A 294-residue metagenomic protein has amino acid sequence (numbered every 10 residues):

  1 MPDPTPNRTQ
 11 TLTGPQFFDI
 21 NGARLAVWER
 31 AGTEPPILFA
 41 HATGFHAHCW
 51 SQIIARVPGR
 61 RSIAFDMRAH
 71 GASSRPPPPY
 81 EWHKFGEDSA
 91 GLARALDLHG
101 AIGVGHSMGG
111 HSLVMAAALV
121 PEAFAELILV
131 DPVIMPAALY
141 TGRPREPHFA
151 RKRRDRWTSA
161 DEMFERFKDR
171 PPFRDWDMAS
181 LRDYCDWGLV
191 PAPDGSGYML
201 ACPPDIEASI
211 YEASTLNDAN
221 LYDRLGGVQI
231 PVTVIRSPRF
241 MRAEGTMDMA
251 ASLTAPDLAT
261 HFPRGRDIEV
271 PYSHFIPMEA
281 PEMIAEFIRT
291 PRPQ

Functional and structural regions predicted by a protein language model:
P4-R24: N-terminal cap/lid segment of alpha/beta-hydrolase-fold proteins
I20-N21, I63, M67-V104, E286: Active-site loop/oxyanion-hole signature of alpha/beta-hydrolase fold enzymes
A23-A72: Conserved HGGG/HGGXW glycine-rich cap/lid loop of the alpha/beta-hydrolase fold
G105, G109, L113: Gly/Ala-rich beta-loop-alpha elbow adjacent to hydrolase catalytic centers
M115-A118, A125-S159: Flexible "cap/lid" loop of the alpha/beta hydrolase fold
R156-E212: Conserved alpha/beta-hydrolase catalytic His-Asp/Glu region
V190-H261: Conserved serine/cysteine hydrolase catalytic core
I268-P281: Catalytic histidine-centered segment of alpha/beta-hydrolase-like enzymes
